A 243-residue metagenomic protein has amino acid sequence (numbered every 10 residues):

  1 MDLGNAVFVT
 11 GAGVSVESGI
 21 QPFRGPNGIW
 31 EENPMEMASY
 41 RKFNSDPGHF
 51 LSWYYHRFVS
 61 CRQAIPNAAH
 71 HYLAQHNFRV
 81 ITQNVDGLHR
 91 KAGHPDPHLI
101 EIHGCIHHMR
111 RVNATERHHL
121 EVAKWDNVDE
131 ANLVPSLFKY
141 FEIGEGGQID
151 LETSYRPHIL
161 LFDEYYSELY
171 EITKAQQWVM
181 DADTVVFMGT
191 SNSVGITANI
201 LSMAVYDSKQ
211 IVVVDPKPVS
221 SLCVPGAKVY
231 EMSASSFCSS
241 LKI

Functional and structural regions predicted by a protein language model:
M1-I243: Conserved catalytic core of sirtuin-type NAD+-dependent deacylases
